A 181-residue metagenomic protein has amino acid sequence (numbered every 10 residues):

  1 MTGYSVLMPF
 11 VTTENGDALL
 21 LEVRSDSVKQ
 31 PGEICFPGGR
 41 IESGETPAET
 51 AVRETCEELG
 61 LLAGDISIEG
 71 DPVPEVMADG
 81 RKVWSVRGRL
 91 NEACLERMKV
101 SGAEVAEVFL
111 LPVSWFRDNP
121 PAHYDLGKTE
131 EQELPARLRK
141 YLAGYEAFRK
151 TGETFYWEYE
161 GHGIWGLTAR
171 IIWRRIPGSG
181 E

Functional and structural regions predicted by a protein language model:
M1-F36: N-terminal strand-loop-strand
E14-A18, I176-E181: Short helix-capping/linker segments at secondary-structure and domain boundaries
R40-I164, A169-R174, G178-S179: Unchanged
